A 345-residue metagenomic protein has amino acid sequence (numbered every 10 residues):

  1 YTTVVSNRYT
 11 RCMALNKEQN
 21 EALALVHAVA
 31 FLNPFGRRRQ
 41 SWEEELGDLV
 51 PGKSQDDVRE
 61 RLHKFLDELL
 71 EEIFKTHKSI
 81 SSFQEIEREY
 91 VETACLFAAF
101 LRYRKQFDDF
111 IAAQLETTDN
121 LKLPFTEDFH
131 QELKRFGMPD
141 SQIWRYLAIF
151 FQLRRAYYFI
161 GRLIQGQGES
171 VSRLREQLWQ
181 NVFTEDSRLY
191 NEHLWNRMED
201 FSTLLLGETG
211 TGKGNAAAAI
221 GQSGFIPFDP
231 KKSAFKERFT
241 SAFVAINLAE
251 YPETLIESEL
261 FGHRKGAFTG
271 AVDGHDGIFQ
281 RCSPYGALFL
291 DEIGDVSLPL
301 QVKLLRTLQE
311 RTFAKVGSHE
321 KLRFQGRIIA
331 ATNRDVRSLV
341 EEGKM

Functional and structural regions predicted by a protein language model:
T2-T118: Intrinsically disordered, low-complexity N-terminal extensions of AAA+/P-loop NTPases that precede the structured
Q84-V91, C95, R162, G166 (+2 more regions): Conserved aromatic-histidine-acidic binding/catalytic patches
A94-L101, K105, E127, S172 (+2 more regions): Non-catalytic, well-ordered alpha-helical scaffold segments
R104-Q165, R173: Interdomain "pre-motor" coupling segment immediately N-terminal to P-loop NTPase/helicase cores
F110, E185, L189, S223 (+1 more regions): Solvent-exposed amphipathic alpha-helical surface segments
L115, M138, S187-L194, D229 (+2 more regions): Short, flexible helix-adjacent loops and helix caps
I160-F201: Pre-Walker A (pre-P-loop) alpha-helix and adjacent loop at the N terminus of AAA/AAA+ ATPase modules, a conserved
S202-M345: Conserved catalytic/coupling elements of P-loop NTPase cores
